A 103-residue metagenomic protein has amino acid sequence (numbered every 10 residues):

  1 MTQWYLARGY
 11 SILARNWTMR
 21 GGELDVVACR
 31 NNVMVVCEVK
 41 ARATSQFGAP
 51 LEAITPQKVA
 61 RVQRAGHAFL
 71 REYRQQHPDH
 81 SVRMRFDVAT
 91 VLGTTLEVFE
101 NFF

Functional and structural regions predicted by a protein language model:
M1-R15: Acidic-basic catalytic patches of nuclease active cores, encompassing PD-(D/E)XK and other metal-cofactor nuclease
A7, G21-E23, M34, Q57 (+1 more regions): Short connector loops at helix/strand junctions that flank enzyme active sites, especially segments positioning acidic
S11-M34: Active-site metal-binding core of divalent-cation-utilizing nuclease and nuclease-like domains
N16, K40, D87-A89: Solvent-exposed beta-strand sheet faces enriched in polar/charged residues
V26-F47, V62: Conserved catalytic cores of phosphodiester-cleaving nucleases, focusing on short active-site segments
A43-H67, E72: Mg2+/Mn2+-dependent nuclease catalytic core
R71-F103: Domain-level recognition of nuclease-like catalytic cores that cleave nucleotide substrates
